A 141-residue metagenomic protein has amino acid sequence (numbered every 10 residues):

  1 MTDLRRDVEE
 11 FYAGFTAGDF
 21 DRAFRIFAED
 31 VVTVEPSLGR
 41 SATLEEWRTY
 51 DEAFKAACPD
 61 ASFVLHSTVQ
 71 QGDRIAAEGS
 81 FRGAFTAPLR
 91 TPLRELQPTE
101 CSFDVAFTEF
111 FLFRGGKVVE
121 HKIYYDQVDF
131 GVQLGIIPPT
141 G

Functional and structural regions predicted by a protein language model:
M1-G141: C-terminal and inter-domain tail/linker signature
